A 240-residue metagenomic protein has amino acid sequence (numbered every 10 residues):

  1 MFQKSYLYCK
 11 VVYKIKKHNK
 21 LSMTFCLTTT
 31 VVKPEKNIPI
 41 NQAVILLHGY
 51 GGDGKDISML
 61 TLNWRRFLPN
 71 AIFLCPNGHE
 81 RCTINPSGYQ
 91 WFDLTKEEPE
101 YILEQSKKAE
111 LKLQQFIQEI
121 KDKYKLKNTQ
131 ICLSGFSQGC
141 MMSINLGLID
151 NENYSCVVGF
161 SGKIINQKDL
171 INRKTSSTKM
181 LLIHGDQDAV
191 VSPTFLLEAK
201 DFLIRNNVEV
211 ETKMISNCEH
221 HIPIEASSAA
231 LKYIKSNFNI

Functional and structural regions predicted by a protein language model:
F2, C9-V44: A domain-start/cap signature at the N-terminus of enzymes
T29-L126: Serine-hydrolase catalytic machinery in alpha/beta-hydrolase-like enzymes
L126-S134: Alpha/beta-hydrolase fold nucleophile elbow
G135-G139, S143: Gly/Ala-rich beta-loop-alpha elbow adjacent to hydrolase catalytic centers
N153-G162: A conserved short beta-strand
L182-H184, D188: Short beta-strand/loop motif that positions the catalytic acidic residue of the alpha/beta-hydrolase fold
V190-F195: Conserved alpha/beta-hydrolase "acid-adjacent" motif
K200, I204-I240: C-terminal catalytic histidine-bearing segment of alpha/beta-hydrolase fold enzymes
